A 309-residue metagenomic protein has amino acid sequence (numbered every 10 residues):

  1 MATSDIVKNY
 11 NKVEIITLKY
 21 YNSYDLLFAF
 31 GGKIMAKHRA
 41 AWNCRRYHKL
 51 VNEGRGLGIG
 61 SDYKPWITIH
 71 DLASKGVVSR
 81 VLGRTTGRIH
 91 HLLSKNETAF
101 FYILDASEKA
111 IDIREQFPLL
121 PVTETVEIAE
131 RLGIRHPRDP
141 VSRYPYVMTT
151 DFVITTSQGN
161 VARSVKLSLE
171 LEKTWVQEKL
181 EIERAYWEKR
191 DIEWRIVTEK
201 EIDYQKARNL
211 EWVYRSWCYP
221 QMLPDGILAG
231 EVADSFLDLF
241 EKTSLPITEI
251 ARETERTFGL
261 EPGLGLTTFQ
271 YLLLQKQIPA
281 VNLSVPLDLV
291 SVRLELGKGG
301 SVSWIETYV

Functional and structural regions predicted by a protein language model:
A2-V309: Electrostatic, structured charged patches in enzyme active sites and in nucleic-acid/phosphate-binding
